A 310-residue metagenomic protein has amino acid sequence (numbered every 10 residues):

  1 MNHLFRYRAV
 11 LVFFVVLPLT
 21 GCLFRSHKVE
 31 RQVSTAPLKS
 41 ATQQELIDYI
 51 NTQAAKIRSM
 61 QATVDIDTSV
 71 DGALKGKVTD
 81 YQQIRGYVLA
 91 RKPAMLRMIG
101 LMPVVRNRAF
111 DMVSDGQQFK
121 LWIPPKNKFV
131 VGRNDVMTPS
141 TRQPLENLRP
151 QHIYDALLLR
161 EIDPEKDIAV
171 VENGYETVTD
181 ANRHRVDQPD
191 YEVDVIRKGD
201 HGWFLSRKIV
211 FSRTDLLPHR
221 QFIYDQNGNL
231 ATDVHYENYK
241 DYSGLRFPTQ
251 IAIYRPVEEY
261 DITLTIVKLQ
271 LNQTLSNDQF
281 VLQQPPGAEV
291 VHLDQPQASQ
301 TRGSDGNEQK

Functional and structural regions predicted by a protein language model:
M1-C22: Sec-dependent bacterial lipoprotein signal peptides
F5, L23-R25, A169-G287, H292 (+1 more regions): Gly/Pro-enriched, hydrophobic low-complexity segments that function as extracytoplasmic propeptides/linkers
C22-R85, Q297-K310: N-terminal leader/targeting segments and the immediate start of mature chains
F24, P93-D155, A288: An acidic-aromatic
A41-Q44, I123-L205, Q284: Flexible, processing/modification-adjacent segments and terminal tails in exported/periplasmic/extracellular proteins
Y49, R85-A90, M112, V234-D241: Extended lipid/amphipathic-ligand handling interfaces
D65-D67, R91-P93, L101-P103, D115-F119 (+6 more regions): Solvent-exposed coil/turn segments that connect beta secondary-structure elements in extracytoplasmic/periplasmic
I66-F110, Q118, G306: Post-signal peptide N-terminal segment of secreted/secretory-pathway proteins
